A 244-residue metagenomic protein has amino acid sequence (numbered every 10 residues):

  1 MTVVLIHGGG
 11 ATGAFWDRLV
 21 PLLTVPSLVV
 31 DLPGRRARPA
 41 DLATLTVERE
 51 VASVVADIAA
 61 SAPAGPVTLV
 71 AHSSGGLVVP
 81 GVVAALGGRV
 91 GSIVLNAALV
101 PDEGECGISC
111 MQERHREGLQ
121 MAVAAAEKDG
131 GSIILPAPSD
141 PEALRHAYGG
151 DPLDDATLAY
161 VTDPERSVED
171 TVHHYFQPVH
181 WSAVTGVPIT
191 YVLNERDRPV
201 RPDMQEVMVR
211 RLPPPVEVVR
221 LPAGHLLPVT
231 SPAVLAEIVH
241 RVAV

Functional and structural regions predicted by a protein language model:
T2-P39, G65: Conserved HGGG/HGGXW glycine-rich cap/lid loop of the alpha/beta-hydrolase fold
P33-T68, A84, G107-E113: Active-site loop/oxyanion-hole signature of alpha/beta-hydrolase fold enzymes
V70-G75, V79: Gly/Ala-rich beta-loop-alpha elbow adjacent to hydrolase catalytic centers
A84, V90, V94-I134, T171-H174 (+2 more regions): Flexible "cap/lid" loop of the alpha/beta hydrolase fold
I133-Q177, W181-S182: Conserved alpha/beta-hydrolase catalytic His-Asp/Glu region
S167-L212, V216-V229: Conserved serine/cysteine hydrolase catalytic core
V229-A243: Post-His helix in hydrolase/transferase enzymes
